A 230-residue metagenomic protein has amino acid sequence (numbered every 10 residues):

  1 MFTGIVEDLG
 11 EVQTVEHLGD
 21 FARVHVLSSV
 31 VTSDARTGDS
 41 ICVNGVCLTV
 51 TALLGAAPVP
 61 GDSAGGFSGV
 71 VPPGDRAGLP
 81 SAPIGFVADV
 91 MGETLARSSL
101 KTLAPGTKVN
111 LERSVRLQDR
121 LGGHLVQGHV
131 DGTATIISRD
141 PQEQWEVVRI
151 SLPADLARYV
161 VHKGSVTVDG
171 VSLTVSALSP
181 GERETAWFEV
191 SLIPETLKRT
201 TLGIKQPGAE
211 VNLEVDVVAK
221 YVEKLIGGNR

Functional and structural regions predicted by a protein language model:
M1-R230: Conserved loop->alpha-helix
